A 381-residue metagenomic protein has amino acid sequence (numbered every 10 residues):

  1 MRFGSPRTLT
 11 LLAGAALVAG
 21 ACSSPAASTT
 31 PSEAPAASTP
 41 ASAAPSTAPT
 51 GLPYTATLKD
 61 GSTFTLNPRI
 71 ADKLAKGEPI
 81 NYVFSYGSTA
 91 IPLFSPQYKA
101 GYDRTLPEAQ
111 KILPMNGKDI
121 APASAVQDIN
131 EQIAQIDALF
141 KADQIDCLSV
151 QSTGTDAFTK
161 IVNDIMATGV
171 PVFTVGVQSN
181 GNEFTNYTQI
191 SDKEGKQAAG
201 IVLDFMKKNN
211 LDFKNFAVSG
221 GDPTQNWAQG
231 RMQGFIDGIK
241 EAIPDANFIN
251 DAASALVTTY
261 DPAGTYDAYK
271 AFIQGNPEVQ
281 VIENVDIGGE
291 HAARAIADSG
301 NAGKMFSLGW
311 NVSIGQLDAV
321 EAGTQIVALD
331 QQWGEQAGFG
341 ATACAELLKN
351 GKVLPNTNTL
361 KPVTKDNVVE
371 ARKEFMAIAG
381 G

Functional and structural regions predicted by a protein language model:
M1-A15: N-terminal export and membrane-targeting signals
R2-S5, C22-G381: A residue-level marker of the well-folded mature domains of exported/periplasmic proteins
